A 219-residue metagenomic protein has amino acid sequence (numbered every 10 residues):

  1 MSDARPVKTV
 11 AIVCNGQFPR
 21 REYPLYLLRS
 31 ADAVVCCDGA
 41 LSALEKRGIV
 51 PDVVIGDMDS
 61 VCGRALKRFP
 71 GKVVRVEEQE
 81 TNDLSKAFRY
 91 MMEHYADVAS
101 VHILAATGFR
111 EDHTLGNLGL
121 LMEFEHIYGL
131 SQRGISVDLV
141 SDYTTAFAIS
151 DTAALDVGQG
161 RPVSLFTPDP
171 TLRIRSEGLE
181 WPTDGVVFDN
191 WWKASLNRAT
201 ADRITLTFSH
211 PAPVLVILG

Functional and structural regions predicted by a protein language model:
M1-Q17: N-terminal nucleotide-binding beta1-loop-alpha1 segment
S2-P6, L25-R29, L66-K67, H94-A96 (+7 more regions): Solvent-exposed alpha-helices and their adjacent loops that cap or buttress functional pockets in soluble metabolic
A4, L27-S30, V35, G39-Q132: Acidic/Gly/His-enriched mid-domain segments of enzyme catalytic cores or analogous surface patches that mediate
T9-A11, D32-V34, D52-V53, K72 (+6 more regions): Structural motif
I12-C14, D38, L104-A106, V140 (+1 more regions): Short beta-strand segments
P19-E22, A43: Short N-terminal binding/cap micro-motifs at the start of the first secondary-structure element
D112, E123-I127, S131-G158: Class I SAM-dependent methyltransferase SAM-binding "motif I" and its flanking Rossmann-like core
D142-T144, A148-G219: Long, charged alpha-helical interface segments
